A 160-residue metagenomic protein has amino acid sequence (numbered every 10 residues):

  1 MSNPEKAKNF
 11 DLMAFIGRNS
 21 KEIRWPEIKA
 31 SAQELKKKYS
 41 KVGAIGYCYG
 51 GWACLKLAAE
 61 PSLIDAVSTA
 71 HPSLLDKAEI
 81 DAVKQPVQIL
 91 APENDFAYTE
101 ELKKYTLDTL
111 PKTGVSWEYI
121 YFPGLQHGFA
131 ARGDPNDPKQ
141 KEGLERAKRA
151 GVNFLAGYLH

Functional and structural regions predicted by a protein language model:
M1-H160: N-terminal cap/leader regions of alpha/beta-hydrolase-fold enzymes, predominantly small-molecule hydrolases
